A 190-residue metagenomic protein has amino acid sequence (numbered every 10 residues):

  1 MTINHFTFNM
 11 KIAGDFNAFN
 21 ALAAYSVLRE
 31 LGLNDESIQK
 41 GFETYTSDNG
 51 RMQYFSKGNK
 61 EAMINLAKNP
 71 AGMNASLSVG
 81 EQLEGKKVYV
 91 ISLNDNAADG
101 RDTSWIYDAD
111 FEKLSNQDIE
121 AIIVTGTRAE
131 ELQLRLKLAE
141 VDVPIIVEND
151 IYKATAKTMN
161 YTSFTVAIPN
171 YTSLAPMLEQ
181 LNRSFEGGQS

Functional and structural regions predicted by a protein language model:
M1-M73: Adenine nucleotide phosphate-binding catalytic loops in nucleotide-utilizing enzymes
F6, G58-K60, K113-I119, E140-V141 (+1 more regions): Short, surface-exposed connector motifs at secondary-structure boundaries
N20, A24, I122, A167: Residue-level signal for inorganic ion chemistry
A23-S26, A75, V79, K157 (+1 more regions): Alpha-helical scaffold segments in soluble metabolic enzymes
L31-N34, Q82-K86, T158-S163: Glycine-rich phosphate-binding loop signature in dinucleotide/nucleotide-binding domains
E61-A62, K87-I91, S163-P169: Generic beta-sheet signal
L66-V147, G188: Active-site beta-alpha connecting loops in nucleotide-dependent enzymes
E130-L138, V143-S190: Generic C-terminus detector
